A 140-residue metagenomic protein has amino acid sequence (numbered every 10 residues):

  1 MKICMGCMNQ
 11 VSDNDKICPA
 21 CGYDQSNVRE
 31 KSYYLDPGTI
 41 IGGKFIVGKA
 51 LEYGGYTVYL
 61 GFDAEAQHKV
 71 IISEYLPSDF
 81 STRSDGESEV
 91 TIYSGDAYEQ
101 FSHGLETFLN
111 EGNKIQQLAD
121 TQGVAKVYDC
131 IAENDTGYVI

Functional and structural regions predicted by a protein language model:
Q10-G42: Juxta-kinase regulatory segment immediately upstream of eukaryotic protein kinase catalytic domains
V47-G54: Protein kinase glycine-rich loop
T57: Conserved N-lobe ATP-binding subsite of Hanks-type protein kinase domains, especially the beta3 VAIK lysine
G61-V70, Y75-T82: Conserved N-lobe loop of protein kinases adjacent to the ATP-binding glycine-rich P-loop
I71, Y138-I140: Conserved hydrophobic/aromatic residues on the N-lobe beta-strands of protein kinase domains
T82-L118: AlphaC helix of the eukaryotic protein kinase fold
D120-V124: Non-catalytic scaffold residues of the protein kinase domain
K126-G137: Short beta-strand micro-motifs within the conserved protein kinase catalytic domain, predominantly in the N-lobe
